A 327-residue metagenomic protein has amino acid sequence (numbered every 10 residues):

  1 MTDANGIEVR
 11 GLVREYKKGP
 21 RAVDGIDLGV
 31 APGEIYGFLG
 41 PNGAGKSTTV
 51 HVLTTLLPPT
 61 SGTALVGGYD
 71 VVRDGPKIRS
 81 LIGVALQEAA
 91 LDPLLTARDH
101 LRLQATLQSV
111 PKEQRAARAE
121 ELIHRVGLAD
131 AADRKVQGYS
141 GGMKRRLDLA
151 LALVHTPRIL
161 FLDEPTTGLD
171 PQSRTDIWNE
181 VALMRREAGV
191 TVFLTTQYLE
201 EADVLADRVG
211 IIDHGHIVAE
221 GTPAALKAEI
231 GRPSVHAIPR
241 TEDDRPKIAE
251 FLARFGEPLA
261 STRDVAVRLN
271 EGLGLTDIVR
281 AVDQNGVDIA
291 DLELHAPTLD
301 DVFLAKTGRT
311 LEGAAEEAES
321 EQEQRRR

Functional and structural regions predicted by a protein language model:
T2-V9, V13-G25, P32, G75: A short, flexible loop at the N-terminus of ABC-type nucleotide-binding domains that lies
P41-G45: Walker A (P-loop) phosphate-binding loop of ABC-type ATPase nucleotide-binding domains
R102, T106, E113-A131: Conserved ABC ATPase "signature" region
T156: Conserved catalytic motifs of ABC-family nucleotide-binding domains
L160-D163: Catalytic Walker B motif of ABC-type/P-loop ATPase nucleotide-binding domains
N179-N270: ABC transporter nucleotide-binding domain
